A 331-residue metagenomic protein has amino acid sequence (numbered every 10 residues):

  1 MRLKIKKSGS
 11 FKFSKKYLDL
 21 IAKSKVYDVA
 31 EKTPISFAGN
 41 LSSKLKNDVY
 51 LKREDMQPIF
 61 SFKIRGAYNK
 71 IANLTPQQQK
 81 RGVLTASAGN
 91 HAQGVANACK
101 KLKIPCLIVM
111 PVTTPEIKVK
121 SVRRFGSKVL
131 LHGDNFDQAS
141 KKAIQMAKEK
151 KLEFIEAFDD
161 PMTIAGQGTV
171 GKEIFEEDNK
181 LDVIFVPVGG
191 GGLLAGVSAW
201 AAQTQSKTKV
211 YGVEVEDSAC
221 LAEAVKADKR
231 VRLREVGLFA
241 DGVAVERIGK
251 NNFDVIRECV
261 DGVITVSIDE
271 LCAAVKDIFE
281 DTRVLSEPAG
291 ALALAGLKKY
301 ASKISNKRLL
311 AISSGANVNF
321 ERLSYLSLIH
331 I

Functional and structural regions predicted by a protein language model:
M1-L328: PLP-dependent amino-acid enzyme catalytic core
